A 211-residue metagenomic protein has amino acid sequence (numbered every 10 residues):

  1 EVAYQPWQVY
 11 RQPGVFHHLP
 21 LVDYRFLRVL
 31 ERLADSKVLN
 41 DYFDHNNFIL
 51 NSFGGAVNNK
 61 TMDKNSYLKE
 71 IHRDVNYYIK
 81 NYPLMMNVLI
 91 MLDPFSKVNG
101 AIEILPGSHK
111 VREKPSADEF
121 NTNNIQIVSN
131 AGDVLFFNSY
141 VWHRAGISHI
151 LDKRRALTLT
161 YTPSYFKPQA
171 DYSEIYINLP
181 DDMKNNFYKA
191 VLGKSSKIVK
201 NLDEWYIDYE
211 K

Functional and structural regions predicted by a protein language model:
E1-I71, Y77: Non-heme Fe(II)-dependent double-stranded beta-helix
D23-R28, T122-I125, R144-G146: Active-site rim elements
S52-G55, V88-I90, L157-Y161: A structural signal for short, well-ordered beta-strand segments
N59, L92-P94, Y161-P163: Non-catalytic surface loops within mature trypsin-like serine protease
K64-S129, F166-I175: Catalytic core of non-heme Fe(II) oxygenases with the double-stranded beta-helix
N124, A131, D152-A156: Active-site lining segments that contact anionic ligands and/or coordinate catalytic metals
S129-H143: Conserved metal-binding segment of the jelly-roll/cupin
V141, G146-K211: Non-heme Fe(II)/2-oxoglutarate
